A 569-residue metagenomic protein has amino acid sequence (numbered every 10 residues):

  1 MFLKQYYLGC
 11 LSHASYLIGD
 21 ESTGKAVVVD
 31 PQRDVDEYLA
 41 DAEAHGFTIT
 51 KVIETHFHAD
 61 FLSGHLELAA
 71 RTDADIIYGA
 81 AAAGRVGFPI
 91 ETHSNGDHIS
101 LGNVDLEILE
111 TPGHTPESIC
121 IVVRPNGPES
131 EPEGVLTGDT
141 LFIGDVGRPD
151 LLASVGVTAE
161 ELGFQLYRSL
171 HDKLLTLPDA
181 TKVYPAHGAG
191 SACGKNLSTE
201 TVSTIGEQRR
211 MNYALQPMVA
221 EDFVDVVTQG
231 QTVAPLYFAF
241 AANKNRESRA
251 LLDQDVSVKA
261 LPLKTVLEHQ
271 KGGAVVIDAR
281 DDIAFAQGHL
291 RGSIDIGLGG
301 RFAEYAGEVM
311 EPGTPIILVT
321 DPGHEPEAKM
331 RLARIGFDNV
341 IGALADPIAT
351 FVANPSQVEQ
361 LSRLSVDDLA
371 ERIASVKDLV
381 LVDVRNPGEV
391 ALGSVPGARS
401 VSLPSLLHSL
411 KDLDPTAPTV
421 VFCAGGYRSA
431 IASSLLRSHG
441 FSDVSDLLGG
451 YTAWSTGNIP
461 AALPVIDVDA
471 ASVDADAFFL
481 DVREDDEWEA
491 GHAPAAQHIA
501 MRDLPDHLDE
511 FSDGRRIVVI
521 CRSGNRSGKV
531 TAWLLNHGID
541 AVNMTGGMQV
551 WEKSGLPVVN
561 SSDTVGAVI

Functional and structural regions predicted by a protein language model:
M1-T48, I121-G138, I143-G144: Conserved beta-strand hairpin/beta-sheet module of binuclear metal-dependent hydrolase folds, prominently
I18, D30, H56, L68 (+8 more regions): Divalent metal-coordination and catalytic microenvironments
G24, I49, D105, T115-V233: Metallo-beta-lactamase
V28-V29, I49-H58, I77-A80, E110-G113 (+4 more regions): Active-site neighborhood of phospho(di)ester-bond hydrolases with catalytic His/Asp-centered motifs
P31-Q32, F57, A81-A82, T115 (+8 more regions): Active-site metal-binding loops of divalent metal-dependent hydrolases
R33-I77: Active-site metal-binding motif and surrounding structural segment of the metallo-beta-lactamase
I90, R148-D150, E207-R249, Q254-D255 (+5 more regions): Rhodanese-like catalytic fold shared by cysteine-dependent sulfurtransferases and DSP/PTP-type phosphatases
Q254-T265: A contiguous, basic/glycine-rich beta-loop/short-helix subdomain that forms a polymer-engagement track
